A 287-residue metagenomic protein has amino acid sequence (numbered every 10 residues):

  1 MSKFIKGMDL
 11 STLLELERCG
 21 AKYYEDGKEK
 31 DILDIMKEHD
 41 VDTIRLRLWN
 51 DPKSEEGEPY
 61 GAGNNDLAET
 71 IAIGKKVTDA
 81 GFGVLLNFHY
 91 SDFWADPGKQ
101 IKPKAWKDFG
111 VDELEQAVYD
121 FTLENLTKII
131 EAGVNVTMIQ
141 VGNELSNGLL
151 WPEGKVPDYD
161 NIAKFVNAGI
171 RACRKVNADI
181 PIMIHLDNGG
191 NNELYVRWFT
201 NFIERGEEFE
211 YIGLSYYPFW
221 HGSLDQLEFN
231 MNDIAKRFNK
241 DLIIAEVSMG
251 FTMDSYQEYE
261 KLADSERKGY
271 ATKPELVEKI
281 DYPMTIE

Functional and structural regions predicted by a protein language model:
M1-I35: Boundary/entry segment of secreted carbohydrate-active catalytic domains
M8, M36, N87, I139 (+1 more regions): Conserved, mostly hydrophobic/aromatic
L10-L13, W49-D51, H89-F93, V141-S146 (+3 more regions): Active-site beta-loop-alpha junctions enriched in small/polar residues
L16-K22, N50-T70, D92-E115, L145-P157 (+2 more regions): Surface-exposed, active-site-proximal loop segments in enzymatic domains
G27-K37, K175-P181, E193-E275, P283: Glycoside hydrolase catalytic-domain groove-lining segments
K28-D96, P103-K104, V156-M183, L224 (+1 more regions): Aromatic-lined substrate-binding rim segments of carbohydrate-active enzymes
N65-E69, D96-F209, G222-F229: Active-site cleft segment of glycoside hydrolase catalytic domains centered on the general acid/base Glu
